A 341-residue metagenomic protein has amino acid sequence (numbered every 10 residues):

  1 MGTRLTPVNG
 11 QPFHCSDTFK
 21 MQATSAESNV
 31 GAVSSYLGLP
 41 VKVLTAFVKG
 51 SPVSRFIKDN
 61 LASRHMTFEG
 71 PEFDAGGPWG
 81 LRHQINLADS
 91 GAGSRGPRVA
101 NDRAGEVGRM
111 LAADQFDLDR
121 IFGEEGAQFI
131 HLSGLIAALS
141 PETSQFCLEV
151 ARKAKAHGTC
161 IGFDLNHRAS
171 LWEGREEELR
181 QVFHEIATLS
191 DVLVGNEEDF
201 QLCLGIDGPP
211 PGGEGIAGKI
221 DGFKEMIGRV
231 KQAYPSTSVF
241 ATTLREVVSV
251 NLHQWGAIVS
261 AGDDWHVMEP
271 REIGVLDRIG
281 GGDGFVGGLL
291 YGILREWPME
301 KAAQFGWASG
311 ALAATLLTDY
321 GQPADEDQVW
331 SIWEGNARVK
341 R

Functional and structural regions predicted by a protein language model:
M1-P12: Positively charged, low-complexity intrinsically disordered leader regions
H14-T24, G228, H266-G280: Short pre-catalytic strand/loop immediately N-terminal to key active-site residues, enriched for Gly-Thr
Q22, N29-K42, S63, G292-R295: Alpha-helix C-terminal capping segments
V41, F68, I161-F163, V194: Hydrophobic beta-strand scaffold residues
V41-G134, V329-R341: Conserved N-terminal subdomain of the carbohydrate kinase-like
F116, S144-E149, R175-H184: Charged helix-capping and loop-helix junction motifs
L171-D263: Conserved phosphate/ATP/ADP-binding segment of small-molecule kinases
V250, H266-G335, V339: Conserved post-catalytic alpha-helical subdomain immediately downstream of the catalytic base and nucleotide-binding
